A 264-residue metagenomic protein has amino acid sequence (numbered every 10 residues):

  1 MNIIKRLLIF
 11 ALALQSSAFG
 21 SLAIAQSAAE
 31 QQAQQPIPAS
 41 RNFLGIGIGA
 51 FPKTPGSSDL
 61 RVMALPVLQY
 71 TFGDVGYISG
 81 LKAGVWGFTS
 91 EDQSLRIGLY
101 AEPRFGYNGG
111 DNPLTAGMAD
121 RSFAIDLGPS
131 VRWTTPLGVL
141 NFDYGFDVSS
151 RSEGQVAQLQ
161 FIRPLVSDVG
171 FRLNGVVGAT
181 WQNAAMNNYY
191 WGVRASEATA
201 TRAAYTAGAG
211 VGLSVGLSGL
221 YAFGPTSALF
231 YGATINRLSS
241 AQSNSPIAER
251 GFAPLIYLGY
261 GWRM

Functional and structural regions predicted by a protein language model:
M1-R41, S57: Cleavable N-terminal export/targeting peptides
P36-L44, L60-A64, G76, Q93-I97 (+7 more regions): Outer-envelope beta-barrel architecture signal
F43-G49, L81, G98-E102, N141-G145 (+2 more regions): Transmembrane beta-strands of outer-membrane beta-barrel proteins
F43-G49, Y107-G110, S122, T135-D143 (+2 more regions): Flexible, solvent-exposed coil segments and beta strand-coil junctions, predominantly the extracellular/periplasmic
L44-P52, G76-V85, N112-A116, G138-V148: Transmembrane beta-strand segments that form the barrel wall of outer-membrane beta-barrel proteins
P52-A64, G109-F123, T206-G208, A241-P246: Surface-exposed strand-loop-strand hairpins of Gram-negative outer-membrane beta-barrel proteins
P66-Y100: Glycine/small-residue-rich interface belts in oligomeric ring/scaffold proteins and their assembly partners
V75, W86-G87, V148-E249, W262-M264: Outer-membrane beta-barrel transmembrane domain signature
